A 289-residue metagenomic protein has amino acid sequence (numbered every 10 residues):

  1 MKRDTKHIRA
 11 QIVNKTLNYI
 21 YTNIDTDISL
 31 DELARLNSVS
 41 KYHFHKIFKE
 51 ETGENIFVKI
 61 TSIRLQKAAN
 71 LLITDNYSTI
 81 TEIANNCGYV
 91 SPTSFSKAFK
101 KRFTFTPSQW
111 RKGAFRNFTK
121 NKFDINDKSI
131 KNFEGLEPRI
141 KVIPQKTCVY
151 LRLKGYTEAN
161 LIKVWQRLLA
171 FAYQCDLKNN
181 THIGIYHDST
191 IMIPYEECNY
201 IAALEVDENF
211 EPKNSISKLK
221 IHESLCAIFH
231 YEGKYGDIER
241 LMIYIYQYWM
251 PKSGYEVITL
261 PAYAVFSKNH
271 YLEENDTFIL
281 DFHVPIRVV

Functional and structural regions predicted by a protein language model:
M1-H7, D31, S38, K46-T52: N-terminal intrinsically disordered/low-complexity leader segments
M1-I12, E54-R64: Short, Lys/Arg-enriched anionic-surface-contact patches
R3-D4, L17-T22, A34, H43: Recognition helices and adjacent regulatory flanks at domain boundaries
T5, R9, T22, N37 (+1 more regions): Residue-level marker of regulatory loop/turn positions in helix-turn-helix DNA-binding domains and in histidine
N18, Y42-K49, E54-S62, Q66 (+4 more regions): A solvent-exposed interaction/effector surface
L30-L36, N55, A69: A generic structural signal for ordered secondary structure
